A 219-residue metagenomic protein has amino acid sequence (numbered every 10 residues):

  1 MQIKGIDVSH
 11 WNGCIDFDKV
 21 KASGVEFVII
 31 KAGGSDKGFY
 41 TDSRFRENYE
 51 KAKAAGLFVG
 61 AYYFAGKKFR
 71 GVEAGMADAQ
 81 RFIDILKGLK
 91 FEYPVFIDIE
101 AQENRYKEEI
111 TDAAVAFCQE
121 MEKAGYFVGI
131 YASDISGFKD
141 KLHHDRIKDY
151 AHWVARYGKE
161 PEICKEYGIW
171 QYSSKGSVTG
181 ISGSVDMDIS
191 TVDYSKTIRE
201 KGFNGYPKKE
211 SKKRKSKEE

Functional and structural regions predicted by a protein language model:
M1-F127: Substrate-binding cleft of extracellular glycoside hydrolase catalytic domains
M1-N12, A22, H143-E219: Functionally critical loop-and-helix segments that line ligand-binding/catalytic clefts of soluble enzyme domains
K37, K68, G137, P161 (+1 more regions): Flexible, glycine-rich phosphate/dinucleotide-binding loops and adjacent beta-alpha linkers at cofactor/substrate
Y63, A132, R156: Short beta-strand/turn micro-motifs composed of small residues that flank or help shape donor/cofactor-binding pockets
R70, S136-I147: Glycine-rich, charge-decorated loop segments at or immediately adjacent to ligand/cofactor-binding or catalytic sites
K107-I110, K139-H143, I181: A short secondary-structure junction signal
E109, A116, I130-Y131, H144-Y150: Basic/polar, cationic surfaces and motifs that engage anionic cell-wall and phosphate/carboxylate ligands
M121, G125-K139: Aromatic-lined carbohydrate-recognition surfaces of secreted/lumenal glycan-active proteins
